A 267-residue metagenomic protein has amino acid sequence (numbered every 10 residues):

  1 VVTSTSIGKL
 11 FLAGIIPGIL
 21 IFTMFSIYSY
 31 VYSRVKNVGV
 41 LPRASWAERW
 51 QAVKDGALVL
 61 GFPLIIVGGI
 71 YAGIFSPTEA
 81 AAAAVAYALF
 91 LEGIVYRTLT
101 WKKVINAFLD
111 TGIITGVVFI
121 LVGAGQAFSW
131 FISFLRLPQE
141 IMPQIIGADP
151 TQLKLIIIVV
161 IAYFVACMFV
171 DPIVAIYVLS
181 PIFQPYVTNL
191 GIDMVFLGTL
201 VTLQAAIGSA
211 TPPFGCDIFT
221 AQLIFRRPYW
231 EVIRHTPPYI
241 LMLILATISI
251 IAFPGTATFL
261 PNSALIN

Functional and structural regions predicted by a protein language model:
V1-N267: Alpha-helical transmembrane segments of multi-pass membrane transport proteins
